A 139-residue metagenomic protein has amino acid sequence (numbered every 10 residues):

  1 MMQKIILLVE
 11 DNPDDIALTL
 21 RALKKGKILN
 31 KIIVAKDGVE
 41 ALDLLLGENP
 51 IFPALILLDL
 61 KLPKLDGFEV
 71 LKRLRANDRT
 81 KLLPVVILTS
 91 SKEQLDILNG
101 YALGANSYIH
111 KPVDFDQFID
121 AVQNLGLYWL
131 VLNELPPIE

Functional and structural regions predicted by a protein language model:
M2-Q3, I28-L29, I51-L55, R79-P84: His-Asp phosphorelay/catalytic-motif detector in bacterial-type signaling
Q3-D14, T19-L23, I56: Conserved acidic segment of CheY-like receiver
V34, L62-L65, L82, A102: Residue-level signal for the "D+5" position in two-component response regulator receiver
V34-L55, I119: Acidic, metal-coordinating helix/loop segments flanking the phosphotransfer/catalytic sites of two-component signaling
L58-D59, T89: Active-site residues of response regulator receiver
N106: Short, glycine/charged-rich "phosphate-handling" switch motifs in NTP-dependent and phosphotransfer domains
V113-G126, N133-I138: C-terminal output helix
